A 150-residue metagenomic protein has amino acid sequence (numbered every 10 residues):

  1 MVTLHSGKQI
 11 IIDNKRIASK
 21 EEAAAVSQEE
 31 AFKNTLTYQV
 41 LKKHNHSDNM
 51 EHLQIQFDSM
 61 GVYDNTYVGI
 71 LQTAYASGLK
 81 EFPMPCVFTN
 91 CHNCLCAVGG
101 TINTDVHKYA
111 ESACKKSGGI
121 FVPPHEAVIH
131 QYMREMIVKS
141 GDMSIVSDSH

Functional and structural regions predicted by a protein language model:
M1-H150: Fe-S-dependent hydro-lyases/dehydratases of central metabolism
